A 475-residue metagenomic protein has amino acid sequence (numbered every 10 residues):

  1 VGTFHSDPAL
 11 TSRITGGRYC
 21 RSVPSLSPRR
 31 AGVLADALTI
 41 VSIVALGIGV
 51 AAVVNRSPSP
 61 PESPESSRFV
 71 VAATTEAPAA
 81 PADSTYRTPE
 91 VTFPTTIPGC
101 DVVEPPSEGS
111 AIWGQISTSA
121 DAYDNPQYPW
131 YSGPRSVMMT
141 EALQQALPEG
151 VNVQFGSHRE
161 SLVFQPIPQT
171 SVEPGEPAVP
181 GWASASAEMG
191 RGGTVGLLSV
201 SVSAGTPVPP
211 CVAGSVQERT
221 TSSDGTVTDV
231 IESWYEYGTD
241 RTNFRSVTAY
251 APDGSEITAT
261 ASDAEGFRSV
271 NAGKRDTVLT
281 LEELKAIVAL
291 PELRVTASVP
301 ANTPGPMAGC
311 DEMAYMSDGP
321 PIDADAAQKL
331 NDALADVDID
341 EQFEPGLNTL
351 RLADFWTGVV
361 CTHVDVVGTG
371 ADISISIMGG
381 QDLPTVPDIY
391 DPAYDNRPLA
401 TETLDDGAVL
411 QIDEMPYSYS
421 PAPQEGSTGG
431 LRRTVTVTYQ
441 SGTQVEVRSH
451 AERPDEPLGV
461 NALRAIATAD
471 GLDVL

Functional and structural regions predicted by a protein language model:
V1-S22: N-terminal amphipathic/basic-hydrophobic helices that include classical n-h-c signal peptides and signal-anchor
T15, C20-V23, A31, G193 (+2 more regions): Small/flexible residues
Y19-I43: N-terminal export and membrane-targeting signals
D36, A51-L475: Intrinsically disordered, low-complexity prosegments and terminal tails associated with secretory/extracytoplasmic
V44-A51: Alpha-helical transmembrane segments
